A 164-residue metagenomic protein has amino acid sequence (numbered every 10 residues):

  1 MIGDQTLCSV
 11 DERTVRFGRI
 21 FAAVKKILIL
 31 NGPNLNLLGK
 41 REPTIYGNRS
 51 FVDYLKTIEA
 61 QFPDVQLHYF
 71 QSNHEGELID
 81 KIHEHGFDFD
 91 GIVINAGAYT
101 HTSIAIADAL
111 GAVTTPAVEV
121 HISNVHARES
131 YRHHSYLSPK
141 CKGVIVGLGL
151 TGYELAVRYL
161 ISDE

Functional and structural regions predicted by a protein language model:
V24-I27: Extreme N-terminal starter segment of soluble prokaryotic enzymes
L37-V52: Glycine- and acidic-residue-enriched helix-capping/strand-helix junction motifs
H68-G76: Short beta->alpha junction loops
H85-I92: Short acidic/histidine-rich motifs immediately flanking catalytic phosphotransfer sites in two-component signaling
S103-V113: Short Gly/Thr/Asp-enriched flexible loops that form oxyanion-binding sites at enzyme active sites
A112-R128: Short, acidic/small-residue loops that bind anionic groups at enzyme active sites
A127-E164: Short, glycine-/small-residue-rich phosphate/pyrophosphate-handling segment
